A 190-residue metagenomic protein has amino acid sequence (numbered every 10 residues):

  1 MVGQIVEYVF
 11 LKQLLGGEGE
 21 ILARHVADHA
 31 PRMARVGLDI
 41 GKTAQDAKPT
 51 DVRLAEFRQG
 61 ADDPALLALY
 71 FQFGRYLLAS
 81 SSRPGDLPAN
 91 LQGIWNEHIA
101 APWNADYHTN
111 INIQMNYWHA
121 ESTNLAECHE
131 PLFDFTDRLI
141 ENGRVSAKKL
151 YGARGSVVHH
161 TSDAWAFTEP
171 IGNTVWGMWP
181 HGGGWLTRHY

Functional and structural regions predicted by a protein language model:
M1-G3, E7-Y107, L125-S146: Acidic/polar, glycine-enriched structural segments that form the non-catalytic walls/loops of the carbohydrate-binding
P102-Y190: Aromatic-rich carbohydrate-recognition surfaces in CAZymes
